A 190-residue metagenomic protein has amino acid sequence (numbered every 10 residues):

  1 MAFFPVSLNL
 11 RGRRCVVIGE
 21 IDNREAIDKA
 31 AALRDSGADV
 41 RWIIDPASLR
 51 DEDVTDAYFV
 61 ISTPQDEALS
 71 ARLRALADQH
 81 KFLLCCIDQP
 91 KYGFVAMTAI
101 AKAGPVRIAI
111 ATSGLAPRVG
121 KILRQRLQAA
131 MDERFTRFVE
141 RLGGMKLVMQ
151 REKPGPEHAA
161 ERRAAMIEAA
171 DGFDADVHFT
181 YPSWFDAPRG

Functional and structural regions predicted by a protein language model:
A2-A31, F138-K153, H158, G190: Glycine-rich adenosine-cofactor-binding loop
V16-V17, D39-I44, V60: Short, hydrophobic beta-strand segments that form beta-sheet elements in well-ordered domains
R34, A38-E52: A short, well-structured beta->alpha microelement
V54-F59: Short acidic/histidine-rich motifs immediately flanking catalytic phosphotransfer sites in two-component signaling
T63-Q65: Glycine-rich, N-terminal phosphate-binding loop of Rossmann-like dinucleotide-binding domains
E67-G114: Rossmann-fold NAD(P)-binding glycine/threonine-rich loop
G114-G190: An accessory alpha-helical subdomain
